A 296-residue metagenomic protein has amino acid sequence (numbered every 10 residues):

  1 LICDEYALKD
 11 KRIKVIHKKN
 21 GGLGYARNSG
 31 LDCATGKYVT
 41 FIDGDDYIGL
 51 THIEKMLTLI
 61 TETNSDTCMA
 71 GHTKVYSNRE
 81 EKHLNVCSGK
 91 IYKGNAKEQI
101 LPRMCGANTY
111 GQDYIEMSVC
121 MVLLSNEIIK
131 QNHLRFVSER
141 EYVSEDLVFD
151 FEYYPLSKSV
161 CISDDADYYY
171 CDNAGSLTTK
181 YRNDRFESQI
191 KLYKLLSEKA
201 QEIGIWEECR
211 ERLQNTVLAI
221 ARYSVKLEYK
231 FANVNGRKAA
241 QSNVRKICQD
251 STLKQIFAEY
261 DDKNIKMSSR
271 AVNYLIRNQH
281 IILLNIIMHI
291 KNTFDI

Functional and structural regions predicted by a protein language model:
L1-H17: Acidic donor-binding segment of Leloir-type glycosyltransferases
L1-I2, K18-A34: Glycine-rich, basic loop-to-helix element that forms the pyrophosphate-binding segment of sugar-nucleotide handling
L8, D32-T35, T61: Residue-level signal for alpha-helix termini/capping positions
L23, G44-S163, Y168-D184: Donor-binding/catalytic cores of nucleotide-activated saccharide and glycerol-phosphate transferases/polymerases
V39: Short aromatic/hydrophobic "clamp" motif used to bind/position activated sugar donors
S65, E198, Y229-I296: Membrane-interface aromatic/basic loop that binds lipid-linked glycans or pyrophosphate carriers, typified by
D165-N173, T179-E207, A219, Y223 (+1 more regions): Catalytic core of nucleotide-sugar-dependent glycosyltransferases
